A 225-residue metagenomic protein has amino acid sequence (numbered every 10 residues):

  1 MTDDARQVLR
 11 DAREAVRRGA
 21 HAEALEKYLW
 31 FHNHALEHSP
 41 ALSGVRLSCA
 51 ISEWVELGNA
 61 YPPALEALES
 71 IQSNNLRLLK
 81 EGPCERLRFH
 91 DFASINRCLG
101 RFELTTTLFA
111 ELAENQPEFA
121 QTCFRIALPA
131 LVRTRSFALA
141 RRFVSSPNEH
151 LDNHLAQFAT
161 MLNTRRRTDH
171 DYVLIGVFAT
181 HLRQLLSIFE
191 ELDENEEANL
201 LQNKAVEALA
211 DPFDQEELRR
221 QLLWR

Functional and structural regions predicted by a protein language model:
T2-R10, G44-I51, E81-H90, N115-I126 (+3 more regions): Generic helix N-cap/helix-start motif at coil->alpha-helix transitions
D4, V16-R17, N96-R97, L131-V132 (+1 more regions): Hydrophobic/aromatic side-chain positions at a characteristic register within alpha-helices of tetratricopeptide repeats
V8-E23, K27-P63: N-terminal Sec/ER secretory leader and immediately downstream segment of secreted/extracellular precursors
L29, P62-L78, F102-E114, S136-H154 (+1 more regions): Alpha-helical repeat scaffolds
H34-S43, L57, Y61, N75-E85 (+3 more regions): Flexible helix-coil transition and linker loops at the boundaries of alpha-helical arrays
I51-E69, C98-L104, R133-R142, R165-L182 (+2 more regions): Alpha-helical linker/edge segments of TPR/alpha-solenoid repeat scaffolds and analogous pre-/post-domain helices
Q184, I188-R225: Terminal, low-structured helical/coil segments at or just beyond the last alpha-helical repeat
